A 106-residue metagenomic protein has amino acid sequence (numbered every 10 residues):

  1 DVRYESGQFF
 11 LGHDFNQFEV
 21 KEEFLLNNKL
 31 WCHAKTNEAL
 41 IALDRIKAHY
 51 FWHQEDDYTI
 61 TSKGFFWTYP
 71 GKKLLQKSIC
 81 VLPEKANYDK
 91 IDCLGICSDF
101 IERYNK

Functional and structural regions predicted by a protein language model:
D1-V2, F100: Conserved, mostly hydrophobic/aromatic
V2-A39, H49-T61: An active-site metal/cofactor-coordinating segment within enzyme catalytic domains
N37-I41, K47-K106: C-terminal active-site rim and adjoining tail of enzyme catalytic domains
